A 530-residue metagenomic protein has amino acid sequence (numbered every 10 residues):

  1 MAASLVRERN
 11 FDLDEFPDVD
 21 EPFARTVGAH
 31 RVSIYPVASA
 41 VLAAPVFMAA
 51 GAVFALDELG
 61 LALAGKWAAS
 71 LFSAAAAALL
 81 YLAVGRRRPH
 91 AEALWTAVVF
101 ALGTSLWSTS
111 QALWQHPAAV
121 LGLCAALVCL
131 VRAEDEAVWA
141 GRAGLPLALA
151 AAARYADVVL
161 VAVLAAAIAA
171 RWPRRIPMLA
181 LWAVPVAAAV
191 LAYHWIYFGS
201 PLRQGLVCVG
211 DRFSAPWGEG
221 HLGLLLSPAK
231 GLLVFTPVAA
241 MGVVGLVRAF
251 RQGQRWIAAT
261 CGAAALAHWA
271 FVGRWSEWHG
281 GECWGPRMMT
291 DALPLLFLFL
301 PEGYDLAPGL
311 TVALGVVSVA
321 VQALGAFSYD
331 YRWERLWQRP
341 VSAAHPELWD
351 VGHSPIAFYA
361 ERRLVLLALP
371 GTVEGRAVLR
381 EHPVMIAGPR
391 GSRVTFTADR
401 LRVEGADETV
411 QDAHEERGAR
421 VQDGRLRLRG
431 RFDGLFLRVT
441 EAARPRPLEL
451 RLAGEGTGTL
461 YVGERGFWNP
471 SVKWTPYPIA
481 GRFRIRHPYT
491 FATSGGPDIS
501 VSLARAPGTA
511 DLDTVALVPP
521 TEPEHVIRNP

Functional and structural regions predicted by a protein language model:
M1-R390: Membrane-proximal envelope and lipid/glycan-remodeling enzymes
V373-A443, G466-P470, A506-P507, D513-P530: Glycan-recognition and processing domains
L428-G430, E455-G458: Acidic, Ser/Thr/Pro
F432, A442-E449, G496-P497: Extended extracellular/luminal ectodomain segments enriched in beta-structured repeat modules
T440, R451-T457, A504: Solvent-exposed strand-to-loop "edge" motifs in beta-rich extracellular domains
P447-A453, S500-S502, D511, A516-V518: Residues within well-ordered beta-strands of beta-sheet-rich folds
G458-W468: Short, surface-exposed beta-strand/strand-loop-strand elements in extracellular ectodomains
F467-P497, P507: Extracellular carbohydrate recognition and processing domains and analogous Trp-centered ligand-binding platforms
